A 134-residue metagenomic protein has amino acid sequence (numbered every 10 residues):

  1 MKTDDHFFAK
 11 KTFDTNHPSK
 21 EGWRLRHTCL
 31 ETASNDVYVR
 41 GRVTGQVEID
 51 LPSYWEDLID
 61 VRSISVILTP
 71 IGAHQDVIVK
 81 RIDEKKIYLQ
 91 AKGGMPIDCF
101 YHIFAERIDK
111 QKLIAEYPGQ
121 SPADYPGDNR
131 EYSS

Functional and structural regions predicted by a protein language model:
M1-S134: Extracellular receptor-binding modules and their adjoining Ser/Thr/Gly/Asp/Asn-rich linkers
